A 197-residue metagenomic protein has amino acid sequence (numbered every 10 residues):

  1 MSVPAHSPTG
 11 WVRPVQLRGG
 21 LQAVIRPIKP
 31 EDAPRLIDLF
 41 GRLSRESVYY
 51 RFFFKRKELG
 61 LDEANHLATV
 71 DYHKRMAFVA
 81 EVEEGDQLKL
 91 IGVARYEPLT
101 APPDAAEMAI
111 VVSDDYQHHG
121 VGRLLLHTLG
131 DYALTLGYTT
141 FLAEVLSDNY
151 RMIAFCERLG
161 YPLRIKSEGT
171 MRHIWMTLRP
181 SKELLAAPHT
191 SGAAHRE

Functional and structural regions predicted by a protein language model:
M1-E197: Long, contiguous binding/interaction regions
